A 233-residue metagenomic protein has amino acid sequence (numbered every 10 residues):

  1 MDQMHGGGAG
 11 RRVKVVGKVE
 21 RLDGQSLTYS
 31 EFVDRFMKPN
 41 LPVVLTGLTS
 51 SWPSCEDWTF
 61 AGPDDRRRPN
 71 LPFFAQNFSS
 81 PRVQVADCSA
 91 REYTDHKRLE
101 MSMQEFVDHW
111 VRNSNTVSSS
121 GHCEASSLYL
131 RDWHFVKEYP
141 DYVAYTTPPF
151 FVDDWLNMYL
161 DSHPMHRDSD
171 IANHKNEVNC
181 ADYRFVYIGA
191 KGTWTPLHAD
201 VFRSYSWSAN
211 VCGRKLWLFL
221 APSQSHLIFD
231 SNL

Functional and structural regions predicted by a protein language model:
M1-L233: N-terminal accessory scaffold of Fe(II)-dependent oxygenases
